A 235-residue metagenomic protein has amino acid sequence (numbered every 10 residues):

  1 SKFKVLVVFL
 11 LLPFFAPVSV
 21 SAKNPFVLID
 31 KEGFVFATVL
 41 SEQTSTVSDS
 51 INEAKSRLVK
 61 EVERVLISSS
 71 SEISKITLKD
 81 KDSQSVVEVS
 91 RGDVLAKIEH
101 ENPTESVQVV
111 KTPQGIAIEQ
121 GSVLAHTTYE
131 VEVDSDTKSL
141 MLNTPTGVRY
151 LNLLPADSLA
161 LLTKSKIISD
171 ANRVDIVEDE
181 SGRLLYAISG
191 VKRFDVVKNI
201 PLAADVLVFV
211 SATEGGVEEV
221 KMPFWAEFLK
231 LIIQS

Functional and structural regions predicted by a protein language model:
F3-L6, P17-S235: Long, terminal "pre-/pro-" and other extracytoplasmic accessory regions that lie outside the mature folded/catalytic
V8-L12: Hydrophobic helical h-region of N-terminal Sec-dependent signal peptides in bacterial secretory/periplasmic proteins
